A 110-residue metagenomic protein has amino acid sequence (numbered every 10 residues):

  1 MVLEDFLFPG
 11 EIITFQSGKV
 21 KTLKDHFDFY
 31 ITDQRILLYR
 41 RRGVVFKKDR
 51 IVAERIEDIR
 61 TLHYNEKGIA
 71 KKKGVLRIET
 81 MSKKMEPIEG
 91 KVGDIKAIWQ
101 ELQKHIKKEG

Functional and structural regions predicted by a protein language model:
M1-I31, K84, V92, A97-E101 (+2 more regions): Anionic N-terminal interaction surfaces
T14-D28, D33-K84: Phosphoinositide-binding peripheral membrane targeting modules
K67, I88-K91: Short, exposed beta-strand-loop hairpins at the edges of beta-sheets in extracellular/periplasmic proteins
